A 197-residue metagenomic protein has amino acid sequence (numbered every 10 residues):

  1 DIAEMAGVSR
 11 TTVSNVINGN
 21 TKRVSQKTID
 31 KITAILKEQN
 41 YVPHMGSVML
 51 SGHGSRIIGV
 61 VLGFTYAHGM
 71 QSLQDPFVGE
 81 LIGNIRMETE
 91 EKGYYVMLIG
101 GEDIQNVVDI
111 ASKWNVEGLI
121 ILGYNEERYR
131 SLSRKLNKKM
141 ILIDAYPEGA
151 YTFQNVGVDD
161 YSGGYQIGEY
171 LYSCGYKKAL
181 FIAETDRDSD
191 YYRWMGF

Functional and structural regions predicted by a protein language model:
D1-R56: N-terminal helix-turn-helix DNA-binding module of bacterial transcription factors
T12-V16, G93, I143-D144, A179-A183: Short beta-strands and strand-loop turn motifs
I35, N84, E88, Y192-G196: Alpha-helical structural signal in soluble globular domains
Y41, G93-Y94, Y176-K177: Short phosphate-binding/catalytic loops that engage adenosine nucleotides
H53-E169, S173: Alpha-helical recognition/docking segments in bacterial nutrient-uptake and carbohydrate-utilization systems
Y165-F197: An alpha-beta-alpha
